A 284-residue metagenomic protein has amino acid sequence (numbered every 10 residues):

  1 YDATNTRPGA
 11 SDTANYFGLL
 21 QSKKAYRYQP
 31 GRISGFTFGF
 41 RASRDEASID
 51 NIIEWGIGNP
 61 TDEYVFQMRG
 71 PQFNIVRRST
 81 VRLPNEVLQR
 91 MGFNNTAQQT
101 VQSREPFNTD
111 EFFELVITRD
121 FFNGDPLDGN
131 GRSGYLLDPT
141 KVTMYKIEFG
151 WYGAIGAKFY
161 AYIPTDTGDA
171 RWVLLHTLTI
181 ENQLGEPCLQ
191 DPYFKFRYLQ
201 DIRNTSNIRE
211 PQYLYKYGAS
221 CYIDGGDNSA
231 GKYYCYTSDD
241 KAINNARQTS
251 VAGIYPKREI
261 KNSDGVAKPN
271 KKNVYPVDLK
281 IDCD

Functional and structural regions predicted by a protein language model:
Y1-D2: Extracellular glycan-recognition surfaces and repeat-rich motifs
P8-E105, K271-D284: Secretory/extracellular carbohydrate-interaction modules and structurally similar beta-sandwich "look-alikes"
T37-R41, E148-G150, Y160, L199 (+1 more regions): Residue-level recognition of well-ordered beta-strand positions that form the cores of beta-sheet-rich folds across
W55, E181-N273: Ligand-recognition surfaces built from glycine- and aromatic
L83-M91, F113-V116, T167-T177: Surface-exposed loop/edge segments in extracytoplasmic proteins
V87-M144: Short, aromatic/His-centered strand-loop micro-motif at the edge of beta-sheets
S133, P164-P192: Short, solvent-exposed beta-strand-to-loop segments that form ligand-recognition rims of beta-rich domains
T140-G156, Y162-P164: Localized edge beta-strand/strand-to-loop motifs within extracellular or lumenal beta-rich domains
